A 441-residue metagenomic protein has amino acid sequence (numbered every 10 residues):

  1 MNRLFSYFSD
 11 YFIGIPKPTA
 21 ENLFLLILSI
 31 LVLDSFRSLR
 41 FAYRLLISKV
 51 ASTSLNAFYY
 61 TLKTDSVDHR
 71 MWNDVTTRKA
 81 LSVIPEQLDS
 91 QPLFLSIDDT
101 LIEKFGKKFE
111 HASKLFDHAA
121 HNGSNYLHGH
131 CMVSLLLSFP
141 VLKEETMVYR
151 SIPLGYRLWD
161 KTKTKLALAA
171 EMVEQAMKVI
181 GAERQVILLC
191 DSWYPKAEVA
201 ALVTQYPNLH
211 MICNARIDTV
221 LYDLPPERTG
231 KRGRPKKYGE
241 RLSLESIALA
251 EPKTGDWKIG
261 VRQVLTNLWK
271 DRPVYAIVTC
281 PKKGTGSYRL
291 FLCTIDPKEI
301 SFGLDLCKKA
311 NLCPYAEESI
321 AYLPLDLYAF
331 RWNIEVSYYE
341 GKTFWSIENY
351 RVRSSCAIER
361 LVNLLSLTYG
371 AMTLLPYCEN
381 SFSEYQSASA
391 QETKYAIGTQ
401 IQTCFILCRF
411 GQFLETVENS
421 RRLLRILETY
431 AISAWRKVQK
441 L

Functional and structural regions predicted by a protein language model:
M1-Y11, L23, K104, K108 (+1 more regions): Single, function-defining residue in the core of a domain
L4, V32-F41, V75-K79, L127-L137 (+1 more regions): Short N-terminal helix-initiation segments at or just after the protein's N-terminus
Y7, Y11-T19, D34-K107, S113 (+5 more regions): Electropositive nucleic-acid engagement tracts
G14-K17, S29-L31, L312-Y315: A short, ordered amphipathic alpha-helix with a cationic face
L23-D34: Short, amphipathic alpha-helical "recognition" segments used to contact nucleic acids or chromatin
S29, K63-M147, P252, K258-L265: Active-site-proximal, Lys/Arg-enriched surface segment that forms a nucleic-acid-binding/basic interface patch
L45, S138, G370-L374: Active-site catalytic microenvironments for nucleophilic, acid-base chemistry
